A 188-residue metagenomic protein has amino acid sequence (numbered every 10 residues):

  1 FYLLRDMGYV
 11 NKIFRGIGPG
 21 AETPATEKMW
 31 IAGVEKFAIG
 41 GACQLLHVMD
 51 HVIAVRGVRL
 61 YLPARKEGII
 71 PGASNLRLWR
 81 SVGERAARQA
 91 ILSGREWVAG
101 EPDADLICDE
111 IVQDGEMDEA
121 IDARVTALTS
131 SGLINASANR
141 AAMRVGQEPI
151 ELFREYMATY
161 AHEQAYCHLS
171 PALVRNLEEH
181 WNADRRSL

Functional and structural regions predicted by a protein language model:
F1-E35, N75: An acidic, glycine-rich surface segment that forms the CoA-thioester-binding/catalytic face of crotonase-fold enzymes
F1-Y2, V98-G100, G115, E119 (+1 more regions): C-terminal alpha-helix plus adjacent terminal tail
K36, D50-H51, Q89, S93-R95 (+2 more regions): Well-ordered beta-strand positions
I39, P71, R95: Functionally critical, cavity-lining and gating residues within the transmembrane helices of 12-TM secondary
G41-V52, R56-G57, S74, A99-G100 (+1 more regions): Active-site-proximal glycine-rich helix-loop-beta segment
D50-G72, C108-I121: Gly/Pro- and small hydrophobic-enriched strand-loop and loop-to-helix capping segments that sit at the rims
N75-R85: Hydrophobic, secondary-structure "cap" segments at the distal end of domains
E84-R88, W97-A104, G132: Short, structured loop/turn "capping" segments at alpha-beta junctions
